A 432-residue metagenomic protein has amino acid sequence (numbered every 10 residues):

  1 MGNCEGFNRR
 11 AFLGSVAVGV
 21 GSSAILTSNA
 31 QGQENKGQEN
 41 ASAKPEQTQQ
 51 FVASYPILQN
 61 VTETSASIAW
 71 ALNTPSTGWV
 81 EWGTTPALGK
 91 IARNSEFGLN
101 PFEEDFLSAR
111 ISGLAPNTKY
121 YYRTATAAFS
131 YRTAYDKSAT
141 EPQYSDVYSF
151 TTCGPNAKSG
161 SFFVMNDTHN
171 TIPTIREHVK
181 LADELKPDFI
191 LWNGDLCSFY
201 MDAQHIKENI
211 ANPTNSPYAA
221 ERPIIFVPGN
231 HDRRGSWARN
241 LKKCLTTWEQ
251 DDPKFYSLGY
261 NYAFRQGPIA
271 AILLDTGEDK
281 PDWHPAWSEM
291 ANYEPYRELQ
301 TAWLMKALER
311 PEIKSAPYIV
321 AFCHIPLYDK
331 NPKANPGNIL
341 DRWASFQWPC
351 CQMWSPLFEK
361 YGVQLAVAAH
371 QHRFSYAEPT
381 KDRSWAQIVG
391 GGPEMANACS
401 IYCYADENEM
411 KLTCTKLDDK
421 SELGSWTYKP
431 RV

Functional and structural regions predicted by a protein language model:
M1-V20: N-terminal secretory signal peptides and thylakoid transit peptides that target proteins across membranes
L26-S67: C-terminal segment of N-terminal export signals and the immediately downstream linker at the start of the mature
A53, N60-I68, N73-W79, T84-F102 (+2 more regions): N-terminal active-site segment of His-dependent metallophosphoesterases
I57, Y121-T151, Q204-K314, D341-S345 (+5 more regions): Extended active-site neighborhood of metal-dependent phosphoesterases/phosphodiesterases
I111-P116: Short, flexible loop/turn segments at beta-strand junctions in immunoglobulin-like and fibronectin type III
V164-N166, I190-D195, I224-N230, V320-C323 (+2 more regions): Active-site neighborhood of phospho(di)ester-bond hydrolases with catalytic His/Asp-centered motifs
C197, P311-P332: Short acidic, glycine-rich surface-loop motifs adjacent to enzyme active sites
Y404-V432: A short C-terminal boundary segment appended to hydrolase-like catalytic domains
